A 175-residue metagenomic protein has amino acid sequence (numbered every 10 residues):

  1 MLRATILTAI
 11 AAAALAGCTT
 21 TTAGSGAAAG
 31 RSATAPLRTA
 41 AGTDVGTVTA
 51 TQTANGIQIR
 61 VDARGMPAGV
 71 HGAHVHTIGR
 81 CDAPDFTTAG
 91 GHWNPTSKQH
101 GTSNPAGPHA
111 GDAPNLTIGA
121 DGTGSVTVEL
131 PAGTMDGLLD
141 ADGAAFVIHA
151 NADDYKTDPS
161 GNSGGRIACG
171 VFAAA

Functional and structural regions predicted by a protein language model:
L2, I6, A13-V70, V75-A175: N-terminal leader/targeting pre-sequences
